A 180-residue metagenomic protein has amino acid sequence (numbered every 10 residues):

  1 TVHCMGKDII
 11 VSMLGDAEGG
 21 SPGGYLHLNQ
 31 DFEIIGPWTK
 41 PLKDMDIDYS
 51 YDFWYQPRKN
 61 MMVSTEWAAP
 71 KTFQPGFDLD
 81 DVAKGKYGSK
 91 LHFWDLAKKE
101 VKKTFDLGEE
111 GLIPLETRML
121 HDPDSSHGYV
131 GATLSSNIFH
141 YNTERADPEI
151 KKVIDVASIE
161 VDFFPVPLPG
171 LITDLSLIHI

Functional and structural regions predicted by a protein language model:
T1, T39-D48, K103-G111, K151-L171: Surface-exposed loop and turn segments in beta-propeller and other repeat-based domains that flank or scaffold
T1-D52: Asp-box/WD-like beta-propeller blade repeats and closely related beta-sheet repeat scaffolds
K7-D8, R58-N60, D124-S126: Short coil/turn segments that connect the beta-strands within blades of beta-propeller domains
S12-S21, W67-K86: Short, conserved, GDST-rich strand-edge loop motifs in beta-rich repeat architectures
S21, Y49-Y51, Y87, I113-L115 (+1 more regions): Beta-rich catalytic cores
G23-D31, A83-A97: Beta-propeller blade signature
H140-V153: Short loop/turn segments immediately following beta-strands, especially the blade-tip and inter-blade linker loops
H179-I180: Conserved small/polar residues in nucleotide/adenosyl-binding loops
